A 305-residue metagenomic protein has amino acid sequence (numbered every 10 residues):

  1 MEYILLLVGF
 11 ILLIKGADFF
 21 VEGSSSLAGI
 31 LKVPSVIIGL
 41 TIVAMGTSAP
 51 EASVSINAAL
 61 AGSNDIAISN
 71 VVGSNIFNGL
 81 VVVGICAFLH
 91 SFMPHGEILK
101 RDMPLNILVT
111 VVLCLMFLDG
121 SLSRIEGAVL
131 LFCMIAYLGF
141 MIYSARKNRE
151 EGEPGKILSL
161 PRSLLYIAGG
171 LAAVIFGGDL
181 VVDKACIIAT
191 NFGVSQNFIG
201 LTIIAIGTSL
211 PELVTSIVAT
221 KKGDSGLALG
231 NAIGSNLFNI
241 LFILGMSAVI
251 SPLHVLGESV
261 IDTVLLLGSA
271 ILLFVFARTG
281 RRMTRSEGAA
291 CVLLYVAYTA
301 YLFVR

Functional and structural regions predicted by a protein language model:
M1-R305: Hydrophobic alpha-helical segments, chiefly the membrane-spanning helices and signal/signal-anchor peptides
